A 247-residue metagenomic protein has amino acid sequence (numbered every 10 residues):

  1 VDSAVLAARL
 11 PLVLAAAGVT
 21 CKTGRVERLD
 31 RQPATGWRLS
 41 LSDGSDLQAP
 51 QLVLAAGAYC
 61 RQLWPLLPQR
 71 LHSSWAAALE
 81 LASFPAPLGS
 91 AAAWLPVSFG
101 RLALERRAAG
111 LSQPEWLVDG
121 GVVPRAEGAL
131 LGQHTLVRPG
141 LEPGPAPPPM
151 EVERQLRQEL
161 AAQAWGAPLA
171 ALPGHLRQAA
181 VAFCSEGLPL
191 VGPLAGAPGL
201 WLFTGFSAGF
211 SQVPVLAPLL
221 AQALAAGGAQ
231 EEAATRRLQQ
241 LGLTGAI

Functional and structural regions predicted by a protein language model:
V1-L12, P147-E151, S207-S211: Short beta-strand to alpha-helix junction loop
G18-T20, L200: Short, conserved active-site loop motifs that form the nucleotide-linked donor/cofactor pocket
K22-W37: A conserved short coil-to-beta-strand element within the FAD-binding core of flavoproteins
G36-W37, A129-L130, L200-W201: Hydrophobic residues embedded in beta-strands of well-ordered beta-sheets
L41-Q51: Core beta-strand elements of the Rossmann-like FAD/NAD(P) dinucleotide-binding domain in flavoenzyme oxidoreductases
A49-Q51, A55-R61: Glycine-/small-residue-rich beta->alpha transition segments that form the dinucleotide
A58-G196: Active-site substrate-recognition segment that forms the wall of the catalytic cavity or substrate channel
E159-I247: C-terminal catalytic lobe of FAD-dependent flavoproteins
